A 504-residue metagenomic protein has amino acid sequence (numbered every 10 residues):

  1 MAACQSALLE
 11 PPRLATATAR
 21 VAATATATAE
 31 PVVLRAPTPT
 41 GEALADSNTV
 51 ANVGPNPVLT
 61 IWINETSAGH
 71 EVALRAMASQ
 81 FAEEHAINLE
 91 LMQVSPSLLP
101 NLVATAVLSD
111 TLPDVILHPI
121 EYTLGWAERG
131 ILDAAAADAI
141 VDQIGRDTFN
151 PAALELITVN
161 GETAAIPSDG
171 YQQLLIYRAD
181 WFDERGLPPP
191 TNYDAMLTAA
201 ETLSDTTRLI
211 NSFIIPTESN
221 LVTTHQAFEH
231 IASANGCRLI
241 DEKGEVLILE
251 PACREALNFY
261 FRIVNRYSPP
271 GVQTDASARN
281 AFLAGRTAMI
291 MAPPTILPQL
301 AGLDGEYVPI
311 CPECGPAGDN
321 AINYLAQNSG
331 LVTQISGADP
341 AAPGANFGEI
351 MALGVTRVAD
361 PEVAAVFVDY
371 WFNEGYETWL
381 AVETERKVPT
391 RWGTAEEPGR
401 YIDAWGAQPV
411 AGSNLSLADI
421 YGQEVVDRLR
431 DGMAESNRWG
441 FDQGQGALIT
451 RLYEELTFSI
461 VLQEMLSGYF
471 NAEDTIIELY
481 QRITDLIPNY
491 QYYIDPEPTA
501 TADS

Functional and structural regions predicted by a protein language model:
C4-N56, E497-S504: Ser/Thr-rich, Proline-interspersed low-complexity disordered segments
V33-V53, I120-L174, P188, L197 (+3 more regions): Hinge/lid segment of periplasmic solute-binding proteins
A45-V50, S67-I87, F458, I476: Short, polar/charged alpha-helical segment
P55-T66, I87-M92, V115, F213: Short, well-ordered beta-strand elements
Q80-F149, L156-T158, D180-T191, A281 (+3 more regions): Extracytoplasmic "Venus flytrap"/periplasmic binding protein-like
V159-S168, Q173, L197-E245, G285-T287: Extracytoplasmic/periplasmic solute-binding protein
A200-T202, E242-V272, P316-I335: Glycine-centered hinge/linker elements that transmit conformational signals in sensory and ligand-binding systems
L300-A301, I322-N323, A338-L456, I494-D503: C-terminal lobe and pocket-closing loops of periplasmic/extracytoplasmic Venus-flytrap solute-binding proteins
